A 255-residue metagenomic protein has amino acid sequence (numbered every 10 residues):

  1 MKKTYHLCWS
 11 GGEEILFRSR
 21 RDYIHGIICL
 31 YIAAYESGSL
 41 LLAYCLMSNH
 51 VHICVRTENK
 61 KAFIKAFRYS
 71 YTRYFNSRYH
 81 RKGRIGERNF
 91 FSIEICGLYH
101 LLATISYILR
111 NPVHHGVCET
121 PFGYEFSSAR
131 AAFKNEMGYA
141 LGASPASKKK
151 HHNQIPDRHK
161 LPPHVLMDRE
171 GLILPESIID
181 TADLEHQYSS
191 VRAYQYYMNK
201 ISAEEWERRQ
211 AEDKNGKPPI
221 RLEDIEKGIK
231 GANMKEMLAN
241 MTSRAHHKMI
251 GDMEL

Functional and structural regions predicted by a protein language model:
M1-A43, T57-L255: Short Pro-Cys-Gly-centered "Cys-loop" motif that presents a nucleophilic cysteine in a tight turn
N49-T57: Short beta-strand->loop micro-motif that forms the acidic, two-metal-ion catalytic signature in nucleotide-processing
